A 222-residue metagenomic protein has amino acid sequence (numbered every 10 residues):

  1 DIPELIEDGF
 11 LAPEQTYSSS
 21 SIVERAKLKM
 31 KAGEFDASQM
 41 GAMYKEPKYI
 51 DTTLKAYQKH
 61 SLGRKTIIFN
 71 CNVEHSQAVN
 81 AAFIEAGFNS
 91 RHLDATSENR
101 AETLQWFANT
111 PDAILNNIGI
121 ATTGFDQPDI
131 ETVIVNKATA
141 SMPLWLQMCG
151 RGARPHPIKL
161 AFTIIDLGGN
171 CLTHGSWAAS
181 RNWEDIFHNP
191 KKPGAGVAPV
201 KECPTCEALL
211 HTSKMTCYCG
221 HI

Functional and structural regions predicted by a protein language model:
D1-N70: Conserved interdomain linker/interface between the two RecA-like ATPase lobes of SF2 helicase motors
I2-A12, H156-T212: A conserved SF2-helicase RecA2
L11-Q15, A86-N89, P128-T132, I158-T163: Short glycine-/polar-rich loops that comprise or flank the Walker A/P-loop and associated switch/sensor motifs
S76-A81, F88-T122: Conserved helicase ATPase core of P-loop NTP-dependent helicases/translocases
A82, W106, D129, L144-R151: Alpha-helical scaffold elements adjacent to nucleotide-binding pockets in ATP/GTP-utilizing enzyme cores
N116-A121, V133-A140: Conserved helicase core region in the C-terminal RecA-like lobe
A140-T163: Conserved SF2 helicase motif VI
S213-I222: Cysteine-rich micro-motifs
